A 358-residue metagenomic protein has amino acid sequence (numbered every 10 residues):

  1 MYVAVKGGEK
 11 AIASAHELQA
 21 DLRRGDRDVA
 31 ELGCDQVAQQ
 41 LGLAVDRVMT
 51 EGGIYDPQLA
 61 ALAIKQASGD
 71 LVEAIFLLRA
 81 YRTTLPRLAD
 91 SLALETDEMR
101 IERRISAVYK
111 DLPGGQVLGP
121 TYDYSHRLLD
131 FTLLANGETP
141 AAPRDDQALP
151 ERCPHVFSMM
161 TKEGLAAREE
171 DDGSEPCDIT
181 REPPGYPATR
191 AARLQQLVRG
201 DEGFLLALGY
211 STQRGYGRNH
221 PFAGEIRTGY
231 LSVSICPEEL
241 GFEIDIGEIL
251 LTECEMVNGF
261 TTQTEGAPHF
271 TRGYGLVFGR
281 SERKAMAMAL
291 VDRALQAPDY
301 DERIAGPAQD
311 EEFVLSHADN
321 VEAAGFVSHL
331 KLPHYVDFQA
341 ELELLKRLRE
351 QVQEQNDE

Functional and structural regions predicted by a protein language model:
M1-T228, F242-I244, E354-E358: Short, amphipathic alpha-helical interaction segments embedded in low-complexity terminal/linker regions of eukaryotic
P143-E358: Acidic, serine/proline-rich low-complexity intrinsically disordered regions
